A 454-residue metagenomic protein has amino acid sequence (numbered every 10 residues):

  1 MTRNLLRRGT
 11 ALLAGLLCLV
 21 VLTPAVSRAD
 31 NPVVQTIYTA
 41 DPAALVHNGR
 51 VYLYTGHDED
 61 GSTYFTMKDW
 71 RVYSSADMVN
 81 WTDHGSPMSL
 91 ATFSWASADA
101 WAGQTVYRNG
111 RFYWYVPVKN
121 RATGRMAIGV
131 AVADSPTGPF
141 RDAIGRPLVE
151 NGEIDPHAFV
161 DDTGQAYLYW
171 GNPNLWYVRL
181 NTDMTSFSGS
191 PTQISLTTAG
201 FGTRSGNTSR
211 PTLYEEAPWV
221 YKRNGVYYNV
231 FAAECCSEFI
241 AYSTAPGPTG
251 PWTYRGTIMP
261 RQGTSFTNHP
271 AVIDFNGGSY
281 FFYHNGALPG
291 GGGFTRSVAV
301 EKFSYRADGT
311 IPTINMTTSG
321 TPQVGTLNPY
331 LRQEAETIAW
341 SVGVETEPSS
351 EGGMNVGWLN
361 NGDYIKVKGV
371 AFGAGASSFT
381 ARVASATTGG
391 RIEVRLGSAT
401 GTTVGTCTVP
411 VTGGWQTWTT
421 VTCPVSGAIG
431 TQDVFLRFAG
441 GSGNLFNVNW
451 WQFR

Functional and structural regions predicted by a protein language model:
M1-L13: Bacterial N-terminal signal peptides that target proteins for export
L13-A14, T23: A periodicity- and composition-biased signal for non-globular, repetitive helical segments
L19-S27: C-terminal segment of classical bacterial N-terminal signal peptides
A29-T406, G413-R454: Carbohydrate-active catalytic/glycan-binding domains of CAZyme proteins, especially the secreted or lumenal ectodomains
